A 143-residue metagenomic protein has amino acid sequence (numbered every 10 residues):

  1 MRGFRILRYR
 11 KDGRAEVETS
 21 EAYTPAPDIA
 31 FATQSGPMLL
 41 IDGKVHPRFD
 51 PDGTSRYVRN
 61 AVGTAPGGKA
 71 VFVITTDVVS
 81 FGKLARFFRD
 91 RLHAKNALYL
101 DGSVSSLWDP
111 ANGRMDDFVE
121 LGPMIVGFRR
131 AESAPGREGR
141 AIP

Functional and structural regions predicted by a protein language model:
M1-P143: Active-site catalytic microenvironments in core metabolic enzymes, especially phosphate/sugar-handling
